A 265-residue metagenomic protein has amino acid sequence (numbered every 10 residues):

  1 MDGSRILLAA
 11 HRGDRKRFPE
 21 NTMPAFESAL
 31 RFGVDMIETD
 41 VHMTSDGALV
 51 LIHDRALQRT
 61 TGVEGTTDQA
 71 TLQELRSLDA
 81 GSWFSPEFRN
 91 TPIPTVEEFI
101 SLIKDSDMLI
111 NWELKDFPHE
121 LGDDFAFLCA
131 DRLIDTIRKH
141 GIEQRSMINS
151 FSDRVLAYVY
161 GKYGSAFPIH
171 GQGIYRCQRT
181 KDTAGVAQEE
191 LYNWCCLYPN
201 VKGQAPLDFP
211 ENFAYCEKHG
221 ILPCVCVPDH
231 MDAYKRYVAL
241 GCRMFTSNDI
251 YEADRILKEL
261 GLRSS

Functional and structural regions predicted by a protein language model:
M1-S265: Phosphate-group recognition and catalysis centered on beta-loop-alpha active-site segments
